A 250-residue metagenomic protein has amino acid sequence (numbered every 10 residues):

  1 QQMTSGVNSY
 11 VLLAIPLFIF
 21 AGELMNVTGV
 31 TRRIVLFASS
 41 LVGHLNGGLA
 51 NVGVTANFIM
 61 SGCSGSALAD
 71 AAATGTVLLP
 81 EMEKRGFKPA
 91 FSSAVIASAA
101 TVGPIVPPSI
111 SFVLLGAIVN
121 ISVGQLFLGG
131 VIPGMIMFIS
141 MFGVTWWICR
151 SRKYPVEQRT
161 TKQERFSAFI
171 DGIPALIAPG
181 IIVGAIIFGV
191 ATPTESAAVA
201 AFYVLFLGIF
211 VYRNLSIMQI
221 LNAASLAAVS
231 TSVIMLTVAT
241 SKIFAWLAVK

Functional and structural regions predicted by a protein language model:
Q1-K250: Alpha-helical transmembrane segments of multi-pass membrane transport proteins
